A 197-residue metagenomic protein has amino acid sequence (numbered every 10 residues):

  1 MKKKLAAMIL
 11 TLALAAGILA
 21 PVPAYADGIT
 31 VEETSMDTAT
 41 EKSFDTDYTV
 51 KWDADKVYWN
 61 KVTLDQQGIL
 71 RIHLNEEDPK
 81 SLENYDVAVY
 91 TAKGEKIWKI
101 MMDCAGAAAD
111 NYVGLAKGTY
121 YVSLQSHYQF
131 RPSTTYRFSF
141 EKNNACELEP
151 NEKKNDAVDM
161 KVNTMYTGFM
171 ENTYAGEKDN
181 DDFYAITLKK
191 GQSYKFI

Functional and structural regions predicted by a protein language model:
M1-A7: Positively charged n-region of N-terminal signal peptides that target proteins for export
M8, G28-T30, K96-K99: Generic short N-terminal amphipathic or hydrophobic helices
L12-A13: Repetitive helical segments and hydrophobic/amphipathic motifs
A16-Y25: C-terminal segment of classical bacterial N-terminal signal peptides
A24-I69, C104, S139-S193: Non-catalytic extracellular/lumenal accessory regions of secreted precursors
W52-Y58, T63-L64, L74-F140, E177-N180 (+2 more regions): Noncatalytic accessory or regulatory domains flanking protease catalytic cores in secreted, cell-surface, and selected
I72, F196-I197: Beta-strand-rich structural segments
